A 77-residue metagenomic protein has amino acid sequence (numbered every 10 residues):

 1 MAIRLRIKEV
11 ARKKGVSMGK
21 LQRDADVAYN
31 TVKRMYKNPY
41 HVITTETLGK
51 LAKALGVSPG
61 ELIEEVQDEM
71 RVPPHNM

Functional and structural regions predicted by a protein language model:
M1-G15, G19: A short, Lys/Arg-rich alpha-helix, primarily the initiator
V10, D24, M35, E65: Residues in the recognition helix of alpha-helical DNA-binding motifs
A11, Q22, A52: The alpha-helix within a helix-turn-helix
V16-R34: Short alpha-helical DNA-recognition segment
R34, I63-M77: Short, charged recognition helix plus adjacent turn of helix-turn-helix-like nucleic-acid-binding domains
E46-E61: DNA major-groove recognition helix of helix-turn-helix/homeodomain DNA-binding modules
